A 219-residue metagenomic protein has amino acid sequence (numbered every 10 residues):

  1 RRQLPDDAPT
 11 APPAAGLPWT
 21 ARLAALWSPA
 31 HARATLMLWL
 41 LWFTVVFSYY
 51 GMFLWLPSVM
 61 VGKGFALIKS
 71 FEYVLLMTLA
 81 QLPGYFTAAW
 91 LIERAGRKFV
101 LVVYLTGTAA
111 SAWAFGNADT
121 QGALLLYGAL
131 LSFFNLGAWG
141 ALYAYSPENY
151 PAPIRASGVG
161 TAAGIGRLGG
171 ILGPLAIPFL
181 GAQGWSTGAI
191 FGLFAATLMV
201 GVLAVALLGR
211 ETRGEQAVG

Functional and structural regions predicted by a protein language model:
R1-A34, G62, E215-G219: Intracellular cytosolic loops and amphipathic helices of Major Facilitator Superfamily
W27-F86: Extracytoplasmic gate region of multi-pass secondary transporters
M60-V61, L91-I92, I177-W185: Interfacial helix-cap and linker-helix signal at transmembrane-aqueous boundaries of multi-pass secondary transporters
F86-G96: Helix-to-loop junctions at the C-terminal end of transmembrane segments in multipass secondary transporters
R94-L105: Cytoplasmic membrane-interface "Motif A"-like loop-to-helix N-cap segments of 12-TM Major Facilitator Superfamily
T106-D119: C-terminal ends and interior cores of transmembrane alpha-helices in multi-pass membrane transporters/permeases
G181-A196: A membrane-interface helix-boundary motif in multi-pass transporters
A195-G219: Multi-pass alpha-helical transporter architecture, strongest for 12-TM Major Facilitator/SLC carriers used
